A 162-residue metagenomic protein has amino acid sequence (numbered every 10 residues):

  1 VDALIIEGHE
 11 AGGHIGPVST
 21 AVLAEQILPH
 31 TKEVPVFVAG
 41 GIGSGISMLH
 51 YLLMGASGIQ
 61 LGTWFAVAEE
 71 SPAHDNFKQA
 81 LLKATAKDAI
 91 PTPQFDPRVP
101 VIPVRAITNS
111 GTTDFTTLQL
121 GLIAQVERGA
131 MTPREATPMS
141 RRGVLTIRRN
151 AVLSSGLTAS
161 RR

Functional and structural regions predicted by a protein language model:
V1-E33: Phosphate/pyrophosphate-binding betaalpha-module
E7-G8, G40, T63: Short beta->alpha connector loops at strand-helix junctions that form conserved, small/polar/Pro-enriched
T20, Q26-P35, G43-R162: Conserved active-site-proximal phosphate/metal-binding subdomains
